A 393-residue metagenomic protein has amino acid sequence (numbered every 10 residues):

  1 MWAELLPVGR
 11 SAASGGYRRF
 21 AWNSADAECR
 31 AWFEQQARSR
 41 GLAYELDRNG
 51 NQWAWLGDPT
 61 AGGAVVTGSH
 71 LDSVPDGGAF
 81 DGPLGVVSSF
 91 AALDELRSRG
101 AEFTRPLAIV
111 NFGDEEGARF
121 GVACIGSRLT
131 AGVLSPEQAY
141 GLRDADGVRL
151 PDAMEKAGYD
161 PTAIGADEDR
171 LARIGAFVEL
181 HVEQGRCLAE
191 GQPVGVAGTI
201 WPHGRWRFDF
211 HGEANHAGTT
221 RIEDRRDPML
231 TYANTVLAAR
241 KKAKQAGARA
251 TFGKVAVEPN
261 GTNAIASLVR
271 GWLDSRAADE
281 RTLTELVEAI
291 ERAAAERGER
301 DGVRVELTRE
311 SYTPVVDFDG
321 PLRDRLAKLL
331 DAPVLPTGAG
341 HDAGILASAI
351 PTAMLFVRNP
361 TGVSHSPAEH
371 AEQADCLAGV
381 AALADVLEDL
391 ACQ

Functional and structural regions predicted by a protein language model:
M1-N23, A139: N-terminal capping segment at the start of a domain
R18-W22, T251-G261, W272-D279, R304-R323: A short beta-alpha structural unit
E34-R38, A43-D47, Q52-G147, P151: Active-site metal-coordination/substrate-binding segment of hydrolases, especially metallo-dependent peptidases
E45-D47, E102-F103, I164-E168, T219 (+4 more regions): Flexible, glycine/charged-enriched surface loops at secondary-structure junctions
G68-S69, S267, A332-A382, L390: Zn-dependent metallopeptidase/amidohydrolase metal-coordination segment
D114-E115, G121-R281: Midchain, well-structured core segments that form catalytic/ion-binding scaffolds
P136-Q138, V257, R276-E280, E310-Y312 (+1 more regions): Short beta-alpha connecting loops at secondary-structure transitions that line or flank enzyme active sites
H216, T220-Q245, R292, V357-Q393: His/Asp/Glu-rich mid-to-C-terminal helical/loop segments that flank catalytic regions of hydrolases
